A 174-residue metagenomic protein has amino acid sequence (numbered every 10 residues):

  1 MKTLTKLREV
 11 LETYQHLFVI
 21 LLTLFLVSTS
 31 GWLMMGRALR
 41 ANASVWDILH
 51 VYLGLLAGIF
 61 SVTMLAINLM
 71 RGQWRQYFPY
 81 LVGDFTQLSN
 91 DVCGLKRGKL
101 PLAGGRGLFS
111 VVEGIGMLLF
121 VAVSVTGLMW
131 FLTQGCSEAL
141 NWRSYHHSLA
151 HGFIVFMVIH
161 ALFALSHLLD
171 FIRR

Functional and structural regions predicted by a protein language model:
M1-R174: Membrane-embedded alpha-helical bundles that constitute the cytochrome b-like, heme-associated redox core of multi-pass
